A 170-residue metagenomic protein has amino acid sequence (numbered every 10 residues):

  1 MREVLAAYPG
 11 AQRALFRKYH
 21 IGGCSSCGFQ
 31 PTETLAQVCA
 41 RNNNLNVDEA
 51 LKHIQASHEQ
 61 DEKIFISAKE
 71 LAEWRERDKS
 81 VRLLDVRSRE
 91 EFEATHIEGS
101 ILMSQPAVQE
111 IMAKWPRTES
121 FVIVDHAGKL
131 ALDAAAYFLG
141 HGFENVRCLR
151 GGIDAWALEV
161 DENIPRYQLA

Functional and structural regions predicted by a protein language model:
M1-R82, R89-S120, A127-A170: Rhodanese-like catalytic fold shared by cysteine-dependent sulfurtransferases and DSP/PTP-type phosphatases
